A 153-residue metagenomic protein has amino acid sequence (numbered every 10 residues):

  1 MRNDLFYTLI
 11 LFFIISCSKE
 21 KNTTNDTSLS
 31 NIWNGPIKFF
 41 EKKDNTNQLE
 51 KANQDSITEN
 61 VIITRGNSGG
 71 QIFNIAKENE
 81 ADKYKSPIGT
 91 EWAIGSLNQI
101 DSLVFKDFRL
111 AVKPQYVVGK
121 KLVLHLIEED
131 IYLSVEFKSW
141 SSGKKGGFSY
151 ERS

Functional and structural regions predicted by a protein language model:
R2-I10: Sec-dependent signal peptide recognition, specifically the positively charged N-region followed immediately by
Y7, T23, G69, D130 (+1 more regions): A generic structural micro-environment signature that highlights single residues at secondary-structure boundaries
I14-S16: C-terminal motif of bacterial Sec signal peptides marking the signal peptidase cleavage site
S18-E20: Bacterial signal peptide processing site
N22-V118, R152-S153: N-terminal "domain-start" segment
D101-K145: Acidic, glycine-rich flexible loop segments
K145-S153: A short, surface-exposed interaction/processing loop segment used at functional sites
